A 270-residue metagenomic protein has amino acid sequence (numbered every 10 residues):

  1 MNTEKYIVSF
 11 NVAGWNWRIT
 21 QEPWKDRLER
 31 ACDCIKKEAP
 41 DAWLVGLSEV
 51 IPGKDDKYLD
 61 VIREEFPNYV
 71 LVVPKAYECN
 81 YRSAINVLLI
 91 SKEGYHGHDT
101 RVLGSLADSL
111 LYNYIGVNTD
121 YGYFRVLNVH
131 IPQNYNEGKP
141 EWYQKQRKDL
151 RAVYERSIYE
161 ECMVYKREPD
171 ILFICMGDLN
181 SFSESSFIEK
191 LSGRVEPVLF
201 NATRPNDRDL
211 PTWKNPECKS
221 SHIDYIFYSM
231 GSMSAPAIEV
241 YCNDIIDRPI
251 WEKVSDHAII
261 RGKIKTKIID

Functional and structural regions predicted by a protein language model:
M1-E64, R156, D256, K265-D270: N-terminal, active-site-proximal structural segment of metallo-dependent hydrolase catalytic domains
F10, L47-S48, V129, M176-D178: Active-site flanking residues adjacent to catalytic metal/cofactor-binding acidic residues
G14-R18, P52-D56, C79-S83, N134-E137 (+2 more regions): Active-site environment of divalent metal-dependent phosphoester hydrolases
W15-T20, T100-S105, I131-R151: Surface-exposed cleft-lining segments at the edges of enzyme active sites
P23-A31, K54, S105-L110, Q146-E160 (+3 more regions): Soluble or luminal CAZymes and related metallo-dependent hydrolases
W24, L44-N134, P236-D244: Structured beta-strand-rich core segments of catalytic domains in phosphoester-bond hydrolases
K37, N118, Y123-L127, Q146-G177 (+1 more regions): His/acidic metal-ligating clusters that form di-metal
M163-I174, L179-D270: Metal-dependent phosphoester-hydrolase catalytic domains
